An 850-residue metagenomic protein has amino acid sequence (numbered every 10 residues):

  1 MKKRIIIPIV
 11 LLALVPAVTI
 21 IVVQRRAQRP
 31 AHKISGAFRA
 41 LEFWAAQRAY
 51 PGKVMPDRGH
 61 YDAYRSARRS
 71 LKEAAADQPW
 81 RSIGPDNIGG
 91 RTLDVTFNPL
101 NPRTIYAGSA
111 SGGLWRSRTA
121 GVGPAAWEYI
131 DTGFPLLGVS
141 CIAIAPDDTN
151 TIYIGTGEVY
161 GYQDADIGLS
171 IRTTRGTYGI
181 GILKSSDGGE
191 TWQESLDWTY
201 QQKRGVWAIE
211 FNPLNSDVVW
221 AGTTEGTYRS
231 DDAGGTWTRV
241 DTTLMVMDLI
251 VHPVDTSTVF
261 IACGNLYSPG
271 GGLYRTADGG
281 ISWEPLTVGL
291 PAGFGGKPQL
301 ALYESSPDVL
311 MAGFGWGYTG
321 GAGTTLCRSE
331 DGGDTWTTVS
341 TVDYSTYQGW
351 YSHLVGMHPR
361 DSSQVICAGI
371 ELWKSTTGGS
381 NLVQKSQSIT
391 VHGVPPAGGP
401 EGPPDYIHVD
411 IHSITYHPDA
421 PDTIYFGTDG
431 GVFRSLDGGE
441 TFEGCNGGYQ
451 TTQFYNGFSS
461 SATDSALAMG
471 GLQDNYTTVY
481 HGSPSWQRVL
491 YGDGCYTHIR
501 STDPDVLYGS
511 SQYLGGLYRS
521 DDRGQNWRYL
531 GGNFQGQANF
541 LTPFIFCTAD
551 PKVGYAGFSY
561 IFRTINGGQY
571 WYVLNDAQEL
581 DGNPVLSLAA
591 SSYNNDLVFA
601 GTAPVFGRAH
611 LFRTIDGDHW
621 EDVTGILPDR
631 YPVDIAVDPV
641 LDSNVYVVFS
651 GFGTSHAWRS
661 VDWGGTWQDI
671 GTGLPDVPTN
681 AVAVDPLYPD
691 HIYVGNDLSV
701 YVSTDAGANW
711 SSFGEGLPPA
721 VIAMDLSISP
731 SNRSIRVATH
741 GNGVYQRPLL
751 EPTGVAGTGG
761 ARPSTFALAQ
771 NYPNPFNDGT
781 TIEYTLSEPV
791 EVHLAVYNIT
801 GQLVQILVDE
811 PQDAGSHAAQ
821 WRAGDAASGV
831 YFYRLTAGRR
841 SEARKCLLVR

Functional and structural regions predicted by a protein language model:
M1-L12: N-terminal Sec-pathway targeting helices
K2, V744-R747, N774: Secretory targeting signatures
K3-I5, I692, V737, K845-C846: Hydrophobic alpha-helical segments, especially transmembrane helices and their immediate juxtamembrane helical caps
A13-Q24: Hydrophobic alpha-helical membrane-insertion segments, chiefly the h-region of N-terminal signal peptides
R25-E751: Beta-propeller blade termini and top-face loops
P748-P763: Low-complexity, Pro/Thr/Ser/Gly/Ala-rich linker/spacer regions in secreted, extracellular modular proteins
G760-Y772, F776-R850: C-terminal outer-membrane/trafficking sorting elements
